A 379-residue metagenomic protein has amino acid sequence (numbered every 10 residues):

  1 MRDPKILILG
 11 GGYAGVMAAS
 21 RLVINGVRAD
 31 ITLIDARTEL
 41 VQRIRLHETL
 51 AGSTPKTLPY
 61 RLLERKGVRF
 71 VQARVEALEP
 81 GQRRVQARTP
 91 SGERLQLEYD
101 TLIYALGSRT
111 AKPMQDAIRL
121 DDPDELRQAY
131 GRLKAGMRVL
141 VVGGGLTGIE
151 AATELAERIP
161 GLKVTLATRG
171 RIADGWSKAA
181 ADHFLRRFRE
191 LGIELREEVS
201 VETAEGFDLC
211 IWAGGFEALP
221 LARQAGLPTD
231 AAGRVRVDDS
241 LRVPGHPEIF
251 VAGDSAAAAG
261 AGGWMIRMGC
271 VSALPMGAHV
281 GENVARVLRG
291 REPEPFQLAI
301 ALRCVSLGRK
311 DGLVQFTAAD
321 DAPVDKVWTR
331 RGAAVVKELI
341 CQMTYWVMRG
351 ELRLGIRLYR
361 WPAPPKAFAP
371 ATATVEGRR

Functional and structural regions predicted by a protein language model:
M1-I6, V68-L140, I211: FAD-binding core/adjacent interface of flavoenzyme oxidoreductases
M1-R69, I149-K178: Beta1-alpha1 glycine-rich phosphate/pyrophosphate-binding loop at the start of Rossmann-like nucleotide-binding domains
R28, F70-L78, Q82-V85, L97 (+2 more regions): A Rossmann-like FAD-binding core segment of flavoenzymes
G67-V68, A117, G192-E194, I249: Short, conserved active-site loop motifs that form the nucleotide-linked donor/cofactor pocket
I118-M137, T203-P275: FAD-site-proximal beta/loop scaffold in flavoenzymes
V271-L298: Internal hydrophobic alpha-helix adjacent to the cofactor/substrate pocket in enzyme cavities
R309-R379: C-terminal auxiliary extensions adjacent to catalytic cores
